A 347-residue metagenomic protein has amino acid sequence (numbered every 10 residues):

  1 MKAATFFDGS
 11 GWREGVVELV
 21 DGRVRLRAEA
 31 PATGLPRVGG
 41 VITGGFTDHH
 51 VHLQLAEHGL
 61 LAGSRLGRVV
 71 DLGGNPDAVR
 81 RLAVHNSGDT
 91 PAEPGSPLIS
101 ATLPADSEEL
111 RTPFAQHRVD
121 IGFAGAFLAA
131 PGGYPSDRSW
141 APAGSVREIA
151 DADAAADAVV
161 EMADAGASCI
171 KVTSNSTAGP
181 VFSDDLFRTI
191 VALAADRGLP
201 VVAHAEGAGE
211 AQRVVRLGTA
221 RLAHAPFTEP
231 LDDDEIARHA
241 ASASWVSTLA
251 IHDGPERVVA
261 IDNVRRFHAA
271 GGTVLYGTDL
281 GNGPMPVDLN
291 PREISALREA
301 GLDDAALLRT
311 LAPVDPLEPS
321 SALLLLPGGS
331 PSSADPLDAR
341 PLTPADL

Functional and structural regions predicted by a protein language model:
M1-A3, A28-L60, I121: Replace "His-x-His-based motif
S10-L19: A conserved glycine-rich beta-strand in the N-terminal activation segment of trypsin-fold
G45-V51, V69-D71, I121-G125, I170-V172 (+4 more regions): Hydrophobic faces of well-ordered beta-strands that scaffold small-molecule active sites in alpha/beta enzyme cores
H52, G74, A126-L128, G133 (+5 more regions): Active-site beta-loop-alpha junctions enriched in small/polar residues
G59-N175, F182-L193, V246-T248: Divalent-metal coordination cores built from histidine and acidic residues
R65-L66, V215-L222, A240-W245, A270-T273: Glycine-enriched alpha-helix->loop->beta-strand junction motifs that scaffold or abut catalytic
Q116, A163-D164, D234-S242, R265 (+1 more regions): Acidic (Asp/Glu)-rich catalytic clusters
A260-L347: His/Asp/Glu-enriched, well-ordered alpha-helical/loop segment that forms or immediately abuts the divalent-metal
